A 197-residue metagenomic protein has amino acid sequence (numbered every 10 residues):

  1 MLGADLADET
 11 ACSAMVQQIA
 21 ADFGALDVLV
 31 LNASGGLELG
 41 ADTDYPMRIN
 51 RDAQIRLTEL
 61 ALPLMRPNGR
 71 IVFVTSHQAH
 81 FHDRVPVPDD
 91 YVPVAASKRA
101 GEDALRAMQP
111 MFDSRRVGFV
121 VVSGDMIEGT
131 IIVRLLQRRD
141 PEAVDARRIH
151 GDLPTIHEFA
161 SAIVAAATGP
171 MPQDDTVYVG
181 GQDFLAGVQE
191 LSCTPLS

Functional and structural regions predicted by a protein language model:
M1-T10: Rossmann-fold cofactor-recognition segment
D8, A53-L57, A100-D103: Conserved cofactor-binding/catalytic machinery of classical short-chain dehydrogenase/reductase
Q17-L31, P172: A glycine-rich helix->loop->beta "capping" turn within Rossmann-like NAD(P)(H)-dependent oxidoreductase domains
L26-S34, N50, F73: Rossmann-fold scaffold of SDR-type NAD(P)-dependent oxidoreductases
V30, V72, F119-V122, I132: Hydrophobic structural elements of the Rossmann-like NAD(P)H-binding subdomain that define the short-chain
G35-G40, R70-S114, M126-I131: Catalytic loop of short-chain dehydrogenase/reductase
G40-T58, L62, N68: Catalytic Tyr-X3-Lys loop
R115-S123, R138-L196: C-terminal helical subdomain
